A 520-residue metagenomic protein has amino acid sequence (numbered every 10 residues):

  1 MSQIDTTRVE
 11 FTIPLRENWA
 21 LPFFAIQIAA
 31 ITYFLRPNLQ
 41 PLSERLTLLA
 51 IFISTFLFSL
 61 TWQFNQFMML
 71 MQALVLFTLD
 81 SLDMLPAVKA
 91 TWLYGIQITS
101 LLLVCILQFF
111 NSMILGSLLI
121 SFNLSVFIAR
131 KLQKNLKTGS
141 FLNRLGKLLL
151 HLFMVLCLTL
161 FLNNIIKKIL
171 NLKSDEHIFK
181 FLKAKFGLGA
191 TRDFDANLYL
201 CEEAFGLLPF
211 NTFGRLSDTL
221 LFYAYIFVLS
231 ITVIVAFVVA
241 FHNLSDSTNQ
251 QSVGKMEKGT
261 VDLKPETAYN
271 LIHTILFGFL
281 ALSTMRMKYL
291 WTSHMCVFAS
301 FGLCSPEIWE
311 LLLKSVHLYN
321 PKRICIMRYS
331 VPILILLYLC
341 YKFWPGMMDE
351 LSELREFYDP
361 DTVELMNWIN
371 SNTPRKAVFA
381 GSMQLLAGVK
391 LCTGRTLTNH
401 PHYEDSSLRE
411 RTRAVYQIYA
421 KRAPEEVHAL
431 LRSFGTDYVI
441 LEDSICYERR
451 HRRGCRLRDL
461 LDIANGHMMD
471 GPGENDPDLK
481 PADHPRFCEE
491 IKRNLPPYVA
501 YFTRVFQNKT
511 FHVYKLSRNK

Functional and structural regions predicted by a protein language model:
M1-R8, R16, Q27, A50-F58 (+1 more regions): Short aromatic/hydrophobic helix-turn
V9-W19, Q63-F64, M113-L115: Short acidic/glycine- and proline-prone juxtamembrane loop motifs at membrane-interface regions of multi-pass membrane
E17, L276-F277, A281-S330: Hydrophobic/aromatic-rich transmembrane helices and adjacent perimembrane loops
Q27-L46, T55-F58, L74-V88: Membrane-interface transmembrane helices that cradle and orient dolichyl/undecaprenyl
R36, M68-H151, S305-W309: Perimembrane helix-loop-helix junctions
T47-Q63, I98-F109, I275-A281: Membrane-interface alpha helices of multi-pass inner-membrane proteins
I114-Q133, L148-S252, L263-L271: Alpha-helical transmembrane segments at the extracellular/periplasmic loop-to-helix junctions of multi-pass membrane
S315-K520: Extracytoplasmic
